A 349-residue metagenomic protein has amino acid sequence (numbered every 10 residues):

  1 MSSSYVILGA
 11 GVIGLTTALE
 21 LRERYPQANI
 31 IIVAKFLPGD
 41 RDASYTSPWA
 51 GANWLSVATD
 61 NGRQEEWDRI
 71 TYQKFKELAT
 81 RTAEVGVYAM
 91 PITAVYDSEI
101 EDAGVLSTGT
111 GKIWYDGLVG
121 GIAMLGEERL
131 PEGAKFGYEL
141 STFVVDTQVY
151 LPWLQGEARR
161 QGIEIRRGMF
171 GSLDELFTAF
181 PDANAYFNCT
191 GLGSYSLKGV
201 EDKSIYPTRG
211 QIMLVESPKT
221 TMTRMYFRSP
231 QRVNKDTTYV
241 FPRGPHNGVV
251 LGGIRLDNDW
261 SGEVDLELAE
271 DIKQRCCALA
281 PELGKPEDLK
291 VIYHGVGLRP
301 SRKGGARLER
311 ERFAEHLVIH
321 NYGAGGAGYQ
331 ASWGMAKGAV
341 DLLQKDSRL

Functional and structural regions predicted by a protein language model:
S2-I13: Beta1/beta-strand and adjacent pyrophosphate-binding region of the FAD-binding site in flavoprotein oxidoreductases
T16, Y45, L173, F177-E267 (+2 more regions): Flavin-dependent oxidoreductases
E23-T46: Glycine-rich FAD pyrophosphate-binding loop
S44-I70: N-terminal glycine-rich dinucleotide-binding loop that anchors FAD/FMN and/or NAD(P) in oxidoreductases
D60-K74, G137-W153, E263-L268, S332: Short beta-strand to alpha-helix junction loop
Q73-G162: Flavin (FAD/FMN) cofactor-binding and adjacent substrate-gating region of FAD-dependent oxidoreductase domains
E128-P131, W153, P286-L349: C-terminal catalytic lobe of FAD-dependent flavoproteins
A158-S172: A conserved beta-strand/loop element that lines the FAD pocket in flavoprotein oxidoreductases
